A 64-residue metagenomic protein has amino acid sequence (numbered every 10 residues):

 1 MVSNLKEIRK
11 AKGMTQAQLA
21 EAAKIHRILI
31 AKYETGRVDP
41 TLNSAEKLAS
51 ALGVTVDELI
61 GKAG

Functional and structural regions predicted by a protein language model:
M1-A11: A short, Lys/Arg-rich alpha-helix, primarily the initiator
I8, I28-I30, V54: Glycine-centered signal
A11-G13, K32, S50, E58-G64: Short, charged recognition helix plus adjacent turn of helix-turn-helix-like nucleic-acid-binding domains
M14-K32: Short alpha-helical DNA-recognition segment
K24, N43-E58: DNA major-groove recognition helix of helix-turn-helix/homeodomain DNA-binding modules
